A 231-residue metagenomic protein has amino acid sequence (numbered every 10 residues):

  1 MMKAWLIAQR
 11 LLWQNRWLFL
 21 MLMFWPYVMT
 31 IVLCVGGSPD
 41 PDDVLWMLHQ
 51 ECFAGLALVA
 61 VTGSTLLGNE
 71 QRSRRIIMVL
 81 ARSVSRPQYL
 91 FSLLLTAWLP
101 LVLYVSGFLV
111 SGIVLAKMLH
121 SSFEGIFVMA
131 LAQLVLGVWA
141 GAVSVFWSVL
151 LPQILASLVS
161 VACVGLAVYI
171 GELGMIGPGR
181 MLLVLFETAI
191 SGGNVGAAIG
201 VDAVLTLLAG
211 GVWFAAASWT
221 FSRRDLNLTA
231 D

Functional and structural regions predicted by a protein language model:
M1-M23, V149, L226, A230: Aromatic- and glycine-rich beta-strand/loop motifs that create alpha-glucan
M2-K3, M175-G193: Short hydrophobic, aromatic-rich alpha-helical segments embedded in or entering the lipid bilayer of multi-pass
W5-L12, Y89-L90, F127, L131 (+1 more regions): Hydrophobic alpha-helical elements at and bordering transmembrane segments of multi-pass membrane proteins
W13, G68-R72, V114, W219-L226: Juxtamembrane transmembrane-helix termini
L18, W25-N69, S73, L90-C163 (+2 more regions): Secretory targeting signals
M78-R86: Short helix-to-coil transition segments within interhelical loops that connect adjacent transmembrane helices
L208-D231: Junction motif at the cytosolic side of a transmembrane helix
